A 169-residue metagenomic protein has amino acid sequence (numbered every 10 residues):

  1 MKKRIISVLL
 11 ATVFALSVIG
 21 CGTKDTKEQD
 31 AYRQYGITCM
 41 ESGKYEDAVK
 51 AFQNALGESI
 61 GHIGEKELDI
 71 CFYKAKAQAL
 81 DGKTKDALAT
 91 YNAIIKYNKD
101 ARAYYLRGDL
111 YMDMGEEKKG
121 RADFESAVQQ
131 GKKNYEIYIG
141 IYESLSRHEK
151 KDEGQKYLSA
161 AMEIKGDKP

Functional and structural regions predicted by a protein language model:
S17-G20: C-terminal motif of bacterial Sec signal peptides marking the signal peptidase cleavage site
Q29, I63, L68-D69, A101-R102 (+2 more regions): Helix-start (N-cap) detector for alpha-helical repeat units in TPR-like alpha-solenoids, especially tetratricopeptide
Q34, K66-D69, Y73, L106 (+1 more regions): Canonical tetratricopeptide repeat
E41-S42, L80, D113-M114, S144-H148: Register position in tetratricopeptide repeats
E58, H62, K96-Y97, Q130 (+1 more regions): Structural marker of alpha-solenoid helical repeat scaffolds
